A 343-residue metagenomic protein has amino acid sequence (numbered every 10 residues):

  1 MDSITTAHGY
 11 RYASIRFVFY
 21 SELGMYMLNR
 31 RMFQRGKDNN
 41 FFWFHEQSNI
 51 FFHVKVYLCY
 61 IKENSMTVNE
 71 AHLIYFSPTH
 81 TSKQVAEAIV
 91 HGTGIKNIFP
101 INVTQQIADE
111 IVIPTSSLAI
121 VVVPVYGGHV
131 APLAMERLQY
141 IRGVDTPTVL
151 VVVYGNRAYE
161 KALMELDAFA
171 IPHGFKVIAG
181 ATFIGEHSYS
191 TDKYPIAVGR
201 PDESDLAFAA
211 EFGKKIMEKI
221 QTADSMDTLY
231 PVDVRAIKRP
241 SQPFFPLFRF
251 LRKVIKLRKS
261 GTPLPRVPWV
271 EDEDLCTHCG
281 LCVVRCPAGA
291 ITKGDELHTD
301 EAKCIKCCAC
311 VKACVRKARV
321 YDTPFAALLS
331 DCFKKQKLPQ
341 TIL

Functional and structural regions predicted by a protein language model:
T6-Y10, V18-Y20, M25, R30 (+1 more regions): Intrinsic low-complexity, disordered N-terminal segments enriched in polar/charged/small residues
A7-G9, I15, V56-L58, L73: Short stretches within intrinsically disordered, low-complexity N-terminal or propeptide regions
D38, I50-F51, K55-E63: Short, positively charged and aromatic/hydrophobic N-terminal segments
Y57-K62, M66-H72, S77-V85, V90-T104 (+2 more regions): FMN-binding flavodoxin-like domain, especially the glycine-rich phosphate-binding loop
S260-G261, P265-P268: Short, charged alpha-helical interaction segments and adjacent helix-coil junctions
W269-D272, T277-I305, A309-A326: Iron-sulfur cluster-binding cysteine motifs and their immediate structural context in ferredoxin-like electron-transfer
